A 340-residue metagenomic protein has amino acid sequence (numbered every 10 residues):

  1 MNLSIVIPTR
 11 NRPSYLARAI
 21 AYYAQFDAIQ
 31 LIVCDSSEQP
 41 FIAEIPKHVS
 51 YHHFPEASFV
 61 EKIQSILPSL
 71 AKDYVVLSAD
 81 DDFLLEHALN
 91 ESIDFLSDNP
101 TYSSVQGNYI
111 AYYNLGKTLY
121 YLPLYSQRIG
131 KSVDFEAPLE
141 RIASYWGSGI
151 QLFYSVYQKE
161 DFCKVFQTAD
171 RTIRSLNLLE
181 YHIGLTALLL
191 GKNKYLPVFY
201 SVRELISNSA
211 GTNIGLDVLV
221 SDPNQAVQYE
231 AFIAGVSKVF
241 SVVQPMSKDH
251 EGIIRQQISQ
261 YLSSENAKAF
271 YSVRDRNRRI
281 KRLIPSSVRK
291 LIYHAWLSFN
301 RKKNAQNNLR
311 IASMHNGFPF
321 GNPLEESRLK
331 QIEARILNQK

Functional and structural regions predicted by a protein language model:
M1-D222: Nucleotide-sugar donor-binding/catalytic module of glycosyltransferases that assemble extracellular/cell-envelope
I142-Q151, S155, K159-E160, K164-N177 (+2 more regions): C-terminal subregions of glycosyltransferases and related glycan-biosynthesis enzymes
